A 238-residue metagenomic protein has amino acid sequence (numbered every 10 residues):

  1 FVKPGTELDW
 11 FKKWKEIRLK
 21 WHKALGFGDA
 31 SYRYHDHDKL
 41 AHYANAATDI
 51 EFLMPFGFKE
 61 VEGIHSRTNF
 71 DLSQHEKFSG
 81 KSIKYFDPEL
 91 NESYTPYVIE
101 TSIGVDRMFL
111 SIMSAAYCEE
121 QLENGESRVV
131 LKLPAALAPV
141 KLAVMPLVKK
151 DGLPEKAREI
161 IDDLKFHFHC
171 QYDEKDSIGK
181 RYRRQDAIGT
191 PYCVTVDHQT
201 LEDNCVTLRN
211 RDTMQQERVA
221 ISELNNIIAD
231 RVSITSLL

Functional and structural regions predicted by a protein language model:
F1-L238: NTP/phosphate- and nucleic-acid-binding module
